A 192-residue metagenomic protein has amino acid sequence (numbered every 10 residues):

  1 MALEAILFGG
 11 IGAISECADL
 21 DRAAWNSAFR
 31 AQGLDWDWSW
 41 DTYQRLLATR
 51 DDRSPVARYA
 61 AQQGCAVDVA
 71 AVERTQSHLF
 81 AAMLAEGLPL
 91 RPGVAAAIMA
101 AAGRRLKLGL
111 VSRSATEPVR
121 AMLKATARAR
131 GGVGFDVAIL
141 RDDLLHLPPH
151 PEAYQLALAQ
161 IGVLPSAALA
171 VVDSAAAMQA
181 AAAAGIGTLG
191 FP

Functional and structural regions predicted by a protein language model:
A2-P92, G103: N-terminal helical cap/lid subdomain that shapes the substrate entry/recognition surface in HAD-like hydrolases
I14, A96, H150, S174-A180 (+2 more regions): Short glycine/proline-centered loop/turn elements that form peptide/ligand docking sites
I14, L90, L108, H146 (+1 more regions): Conserved SAM-binding loop
W25, V94-A127, A181: Substrate-recognition element of Asp-dependent hydrolases with the DxDx(T/V) motif
L106, V163, I186: Short phosphate-binding/catalytic loops that engage adenosine nucleotides
A115-L169, A175-Q179, A183: Substrate-recognition "cap/lid" segment bordering the active-site pocket of phosphatases
